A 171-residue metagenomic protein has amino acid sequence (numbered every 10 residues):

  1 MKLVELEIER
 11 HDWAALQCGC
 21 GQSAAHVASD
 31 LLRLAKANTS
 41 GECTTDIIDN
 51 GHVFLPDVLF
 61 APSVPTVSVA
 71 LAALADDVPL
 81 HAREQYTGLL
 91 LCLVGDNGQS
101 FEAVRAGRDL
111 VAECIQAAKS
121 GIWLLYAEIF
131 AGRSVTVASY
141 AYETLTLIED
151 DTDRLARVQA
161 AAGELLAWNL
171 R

Functional and structural regions predicted by a protein language model:
M1-G41: N-terminal "cap/leader" segments of large eukaryotic alpha-helical scaffolds
V4-L6, N38-G51, L90, V94-A103: HEAT-repeat alpha-solenoid elements in large eukaryotic scaffold proteins
L6-C18, A28, I47-V58, F101-A112 (+1 more regions): Boundary/linker elements of alpha-helical solenoid repeat scaffolds
Q22-R33, P65-A73, L89, S120-A127: Alpha-helical solenoid scaffolds in eukaryotic proteins
S29-A37, A73-H81, L124-R133, W168-R171: Helix-loop junctions that connect tandem helical modules in alpha-solenoid scaffolds
S40-C43, S63, P79, R83-Y86 (+1 more regions): Residue-level detector of extended alpha-helical repeat arrays and alpha-solenoid scaffolds
D49-H52, A72, D76, L89-Q99 (+3 more regions): Positions within ordered alpha-helical repeat solenoids
F101-R171: Compositionally biased terminal segments
